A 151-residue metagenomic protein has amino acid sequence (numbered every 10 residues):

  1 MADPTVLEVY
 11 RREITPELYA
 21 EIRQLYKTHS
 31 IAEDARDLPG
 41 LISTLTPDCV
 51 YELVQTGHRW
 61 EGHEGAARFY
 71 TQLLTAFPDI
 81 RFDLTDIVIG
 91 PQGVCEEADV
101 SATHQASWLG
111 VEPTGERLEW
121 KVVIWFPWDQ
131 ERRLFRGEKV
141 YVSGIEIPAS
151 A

Functional and structural regions predicted by a protein language model:
M1-I14, E33: Juxtamembrane and targeting peptides
L7, P16, A20, L38-P91 (+1 more regions): A solvent-exposed, acidic/Ser-Thr-rich amphipathic alpha-helical stretch
Q24, D79-R81, L118-K121: Short solvent-exposed loop/turn micro-motifs enriched in small/polar/acidic residues
H29, A35-P39: Short helix-adjacent coil turns
L41-T44, G90-G93, F126-F135: Short, solvent-exposed coil/turn segments at beta-strand boundaries
D79, S101-E116, S150: Short, cysteine-centered beta-strand-loop-beta hairpins and adjacent loop/turn segments enriched in charged/polar
R117-A149: Short beta-strand edge/turn micro-motifs at domain boundaries
